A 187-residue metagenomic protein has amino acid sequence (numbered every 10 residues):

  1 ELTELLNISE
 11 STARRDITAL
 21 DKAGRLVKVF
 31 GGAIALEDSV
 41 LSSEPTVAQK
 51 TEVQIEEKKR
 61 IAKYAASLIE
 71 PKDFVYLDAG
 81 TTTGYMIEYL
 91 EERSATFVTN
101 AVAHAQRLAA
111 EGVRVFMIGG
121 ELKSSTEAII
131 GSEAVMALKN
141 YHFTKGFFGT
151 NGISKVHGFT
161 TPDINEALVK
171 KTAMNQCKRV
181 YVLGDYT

Functional and structural regions predicted by a protein language model:
E1, N7-S9, D21-K22, K28 (+1 more regions): Conserved phosphate- and dinucleotide-binding cores of soluble alpha/beta proteins, encompassing both enzyme active
E4-N7, S11-Y76, I87-T96, L108-A110: HTH-adjacent hinge/linker in prokaryotic transcriptional regulators
V53, E57, D78, T96 (+3 more regions): Short, well-structured alpha-helical patches and their helix-loop capping segments that border functional surfaces
D78-A79, D185: Short His-Asn-centered micro-motif
T81, V102-A103: Alpha-helix/helix-capping structural signal
T96-F97, K145: A residue-level structural signature of the nucleotidyltransferase/glycosyltransferase Rossmann-like core
